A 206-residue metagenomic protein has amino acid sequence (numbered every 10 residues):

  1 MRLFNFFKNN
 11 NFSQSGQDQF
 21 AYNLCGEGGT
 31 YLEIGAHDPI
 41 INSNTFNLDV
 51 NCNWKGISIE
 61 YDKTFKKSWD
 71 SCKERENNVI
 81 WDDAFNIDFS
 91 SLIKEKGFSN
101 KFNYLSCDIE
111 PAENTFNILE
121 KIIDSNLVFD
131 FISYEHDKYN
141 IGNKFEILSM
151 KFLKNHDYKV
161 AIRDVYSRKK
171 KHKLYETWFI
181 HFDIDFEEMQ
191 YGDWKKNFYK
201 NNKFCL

Functional and structural regions predicted by a protein language model:
M1, N77-N78, G97: Short, charged N-terminal helix-start/capping segments
L3-F7, F204-L206: Short, aromatic- and cysteine-enriched interfacial helices/patches that mediate contacts at lipid membranes
F7-S90, K138: SAM cofactor-binding core of SAM-dependent methyltransferases, primarily the Rossmann-like beta-alpha-beta module
T30, N44-N47, N51-K55, N100-C107 (+1 more regions): Conserved acidic-Pro-Pro-aromatic motif
S91-F98: Conserved amphipathic alpha-helix within the SDR
